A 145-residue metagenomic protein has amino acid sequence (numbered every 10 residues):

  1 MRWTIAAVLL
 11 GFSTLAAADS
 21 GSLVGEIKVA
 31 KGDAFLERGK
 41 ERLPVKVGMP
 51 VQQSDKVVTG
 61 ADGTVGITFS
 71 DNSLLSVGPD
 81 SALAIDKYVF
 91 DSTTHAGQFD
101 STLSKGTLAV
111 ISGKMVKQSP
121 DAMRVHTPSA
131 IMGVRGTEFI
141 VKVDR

Functional and structural regions predicted by a protein language model:
M1-I5: Bacterial N-terminal signal peptides that target proteins for export
A6-A7, A18: Extreme N-terminal targeting and regulatory segments of eukaryotic proteins
S13-T14: N-terminal signal peptide c-region/cleavage motif recognized by signal peptidases
D19-R145: Flexible, surface-exposed loop/linker segments and immediately adjacent secondary-structure boundaries
